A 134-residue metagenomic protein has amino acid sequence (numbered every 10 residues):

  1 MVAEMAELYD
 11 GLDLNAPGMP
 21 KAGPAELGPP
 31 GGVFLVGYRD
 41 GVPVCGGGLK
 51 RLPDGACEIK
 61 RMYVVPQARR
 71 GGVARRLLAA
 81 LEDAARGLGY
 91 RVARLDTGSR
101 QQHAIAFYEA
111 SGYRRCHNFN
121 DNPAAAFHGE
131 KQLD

Functional and structural regions predicted by a protein language model:
M1-A56, K60, V65-Q67, L78-A80 (+3 more regions): Acetyl-CoA-dependent GNAT
P20, V42, R94, G112-Y113: Preference for short coil/turn "hinge" residues that link or interrupt alpha-helices
V44-G47, G71-V73, T97: Short glycine-rich loop/turn motifs that provide flexible caps or phosphate-binding loops at active sites
L52, G98-R100: Short beta->alpha junction loops/turns
Y63, R94, H128-E130: Short aromatic/hydrophobic contact patches that present stacked aromatics for nucleic-acid/ligand binding
G71, R75, G87, R100-N118 (+1 more regions): Conserved active-site alpha-helix within GNAT-family acetyltransferase domains
L78, A84-T97: Conserved GNAT acetyl-CoA-binding A-motif
